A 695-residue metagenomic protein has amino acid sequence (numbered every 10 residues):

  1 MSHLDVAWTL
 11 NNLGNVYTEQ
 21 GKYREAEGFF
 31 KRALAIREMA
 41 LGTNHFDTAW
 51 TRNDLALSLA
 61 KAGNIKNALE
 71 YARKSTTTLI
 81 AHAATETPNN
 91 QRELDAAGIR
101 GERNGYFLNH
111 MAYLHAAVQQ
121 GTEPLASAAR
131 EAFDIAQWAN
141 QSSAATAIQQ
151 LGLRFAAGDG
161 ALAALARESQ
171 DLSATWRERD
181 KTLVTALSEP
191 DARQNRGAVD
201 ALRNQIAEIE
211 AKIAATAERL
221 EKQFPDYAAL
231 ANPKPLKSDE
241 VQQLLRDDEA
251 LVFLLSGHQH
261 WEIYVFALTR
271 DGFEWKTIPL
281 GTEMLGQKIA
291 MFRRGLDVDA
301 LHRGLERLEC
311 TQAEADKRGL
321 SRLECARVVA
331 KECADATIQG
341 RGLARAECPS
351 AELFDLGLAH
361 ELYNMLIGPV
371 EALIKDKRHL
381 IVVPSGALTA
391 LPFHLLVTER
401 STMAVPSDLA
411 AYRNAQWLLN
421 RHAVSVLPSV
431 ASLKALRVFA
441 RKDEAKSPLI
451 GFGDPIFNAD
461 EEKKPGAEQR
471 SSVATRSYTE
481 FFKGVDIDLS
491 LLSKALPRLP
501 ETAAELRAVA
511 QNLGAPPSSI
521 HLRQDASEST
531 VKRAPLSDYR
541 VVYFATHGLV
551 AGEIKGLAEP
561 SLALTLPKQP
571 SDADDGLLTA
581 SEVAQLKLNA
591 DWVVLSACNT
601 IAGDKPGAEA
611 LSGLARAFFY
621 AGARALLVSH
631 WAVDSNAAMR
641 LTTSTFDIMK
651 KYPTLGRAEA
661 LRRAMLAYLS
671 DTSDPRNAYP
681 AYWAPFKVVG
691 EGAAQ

Functional and structural regions predicted by a protein language model:
M1-A7, L41-A49, A84-N90: Helix N-cap/loop-to-helix boundary motif
L4-E19, F46-K61, I99-N109: Conserved alpha-helical positions within TPR/SEL1-like repeat arrays
H110, N204, F224-Q695: Catalytic cores of enzymes
F133, R154-A174: Short, charge/polar-rich alpha-helical segments
